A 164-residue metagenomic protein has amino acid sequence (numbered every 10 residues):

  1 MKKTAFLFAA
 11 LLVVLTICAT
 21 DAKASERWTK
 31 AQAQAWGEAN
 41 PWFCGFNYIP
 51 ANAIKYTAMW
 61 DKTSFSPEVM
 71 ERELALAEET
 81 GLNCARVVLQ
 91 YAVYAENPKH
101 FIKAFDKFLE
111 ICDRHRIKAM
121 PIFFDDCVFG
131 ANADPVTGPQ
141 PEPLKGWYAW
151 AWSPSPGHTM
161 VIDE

Functional and structural regions predicted by a protein language model:
M1-T4: Positively charged n-region of N-terminal signal peptides that target proteins for export
F6-L7, Q90: General helical structural elements
F8-T16: Bacterial N-terminal signal peptides
C18-A24: Boundary at the C-terminal end of the N-terminal hydrophobic targeting segment
S25-E164: Active-site mouth of glycoside hydrolases
